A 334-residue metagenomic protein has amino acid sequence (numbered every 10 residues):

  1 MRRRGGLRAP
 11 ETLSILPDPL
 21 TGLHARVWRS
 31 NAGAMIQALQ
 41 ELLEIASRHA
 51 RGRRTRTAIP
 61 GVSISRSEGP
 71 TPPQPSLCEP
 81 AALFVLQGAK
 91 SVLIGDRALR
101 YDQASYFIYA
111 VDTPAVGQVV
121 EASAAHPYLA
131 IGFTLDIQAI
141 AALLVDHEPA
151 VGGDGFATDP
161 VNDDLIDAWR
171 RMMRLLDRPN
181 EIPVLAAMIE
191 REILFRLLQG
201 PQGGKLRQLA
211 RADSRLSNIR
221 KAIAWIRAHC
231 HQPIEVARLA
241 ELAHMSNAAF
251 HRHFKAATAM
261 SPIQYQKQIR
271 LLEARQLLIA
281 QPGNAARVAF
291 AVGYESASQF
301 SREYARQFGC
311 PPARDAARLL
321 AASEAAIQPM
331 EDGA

Functional and structural regions predicted by a protein language model:
M1-G33: N-terminal amphipathic/basic-hydrophobic helices that include classical n-h-c signal peptides and signal-anchor
H24-A58, S63-S65, T71-P73, A150-A157 (+2 more regions): A short, N-terminal "cap"/entry segment at the start of jelly-roll beta-barrel domains of the cupin/DSBH fold
A25, R53-P149: N-terminal regulatory/effector-sensing and dimerization cores that precede helix-turn-helix DNA-binding domains
I36-I45, A139-E192, R196, G204-Q208 (+1 more regions): Amphipathic alpha-helical segments enriched in hydrophobic/aromatic residues interleaved with Lys/Arg
S91, P233, P282-G283: Residue at a beta-strand N-cap/secondary-structure junction
N162, I166, P183, A212 (+3 more regions): Short, structured helix-loop boundary elements
E192, R196-Q202, R211, R227 (+3 more regions): Basic/polar phosphate-binding segments, predominantly the helix-turn-helix DNA-binding elements of transcriptional
I226-H229, L278: Short helix-to-turn junction characteristic of helix-turn-helix DNA-binding domains, especially the helix
